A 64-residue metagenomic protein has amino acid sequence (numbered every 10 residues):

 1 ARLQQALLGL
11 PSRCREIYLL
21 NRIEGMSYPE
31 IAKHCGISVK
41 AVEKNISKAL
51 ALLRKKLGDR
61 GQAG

Functional and structural regions predicted by a protein language model:
A1-Q4, L8: Conserved terminal C-lobe alpha helix of the protein kinase catalytic domain
L3, I17-Y18: Short alpha-helical "packing" element that flanks the helix-turn-helix/winged-helix DNA-binding module
L8, S12, E24-A41: Helix-turn-helix DNA-binding module
R15, N21-R22: Short, cationic motifs built from Arg/Lys/His that form the positively charged side of catalytic pockets
L19, K33-H34, L50-G64: C-terminal edge and immediately downstream basic/flexible tail or linker adjoining helix-turn-helix-like DNA-binding
